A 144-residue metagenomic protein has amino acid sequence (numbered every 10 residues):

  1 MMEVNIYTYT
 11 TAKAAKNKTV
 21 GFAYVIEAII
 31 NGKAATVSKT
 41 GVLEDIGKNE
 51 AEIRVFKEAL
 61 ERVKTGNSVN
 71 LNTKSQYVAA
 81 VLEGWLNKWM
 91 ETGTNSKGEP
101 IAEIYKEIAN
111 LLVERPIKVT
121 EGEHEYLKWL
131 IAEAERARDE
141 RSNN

Functional and structural regions predicted by a protein language model:
M1-E50, R62-T65: RNase H-like nuclease fold core
E3, A132-A137: A broadly tuned "polar low-complexity/structure-edge" signature
T10-K16, F56, L60-A132: RNase H catalytic domain
I26-A28, I108, L112, A134 (+1 more regions): Hydrophobic, Leu/Ile/Phe/Ala-enriched alpha-helical segments that form helix-helix packing faces
A51, V55: Loop-to-helix element that buttresses phosphate recognition and phosphoryl-transfer chemistry
G98, A137-N144: Acidic, His- and aromatic-enriched active-site or binding-groove loops in soluble protein domains that engage sugars
